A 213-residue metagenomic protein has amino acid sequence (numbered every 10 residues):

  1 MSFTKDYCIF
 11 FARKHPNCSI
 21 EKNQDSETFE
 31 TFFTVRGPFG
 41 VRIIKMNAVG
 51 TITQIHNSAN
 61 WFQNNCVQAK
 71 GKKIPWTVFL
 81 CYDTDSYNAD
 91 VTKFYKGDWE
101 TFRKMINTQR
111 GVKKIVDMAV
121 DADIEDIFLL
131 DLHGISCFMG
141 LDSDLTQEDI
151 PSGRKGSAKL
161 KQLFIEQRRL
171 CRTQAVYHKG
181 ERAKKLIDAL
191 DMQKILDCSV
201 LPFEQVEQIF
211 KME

Functional and structural regions predicted by a protein language model:
S2-D6, H15, S26-N47, A59-E213: C-terminal accessory helical subdomains adjacent to catalytic cores in phosphodiester- and nucleotide-handling enzymes
F11-R13, E21-K22: Helix N-cap/beta->alpha junction signal
C18: Conserved SAM-binding loop
I55: Single, function-defining residue in the core of a domain
